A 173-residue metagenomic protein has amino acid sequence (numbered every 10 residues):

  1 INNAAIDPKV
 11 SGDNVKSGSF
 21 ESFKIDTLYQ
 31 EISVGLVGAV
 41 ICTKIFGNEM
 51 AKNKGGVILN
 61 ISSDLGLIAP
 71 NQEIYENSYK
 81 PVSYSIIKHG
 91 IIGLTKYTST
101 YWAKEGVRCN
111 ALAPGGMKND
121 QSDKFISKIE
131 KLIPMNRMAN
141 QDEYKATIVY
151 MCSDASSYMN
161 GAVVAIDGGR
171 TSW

Functional and structural regions predicted by a protein language model:
I1, G38, C42-F46, N60 (+3 more regions): Hydrophobic positions on the long internal alpha-helix of Rossmann-like NAD(P)-dependent oxidoreductase domains
A5, Q30-G55, G66, S99-T100 (+2 more regions): Amphipathic alpha-helical dimer-interface segment in Rossmann-like NAD(P)H-dependent oxidoreductases
A5-Y29, A69-S78, S83, Q121-K124: Conserved mid-core segment of classical short-chain dehydrogenase/reductases
S17-I41, G55, L59, Y84-I86 (+2 more regions): Catalytic Tyr-X3-Lys loop
S63: Residue(s) in the substrate-gating loop at a strand-loop-helix junction that position the organic substrate next
N77, V149, N160-W173: Short C-terminal tail/terminal secondary-structure segment of NAD(P)H-dependent dehydrogenase/reductase domains
A103, R108, M159-G161: Short, small/polar-rich loop/turn modules that mediate ligand/substrate recognition or access, typified
I133-Y144, A155: A conserved structural motif in NAD(P)-dependent oxidoreductases
